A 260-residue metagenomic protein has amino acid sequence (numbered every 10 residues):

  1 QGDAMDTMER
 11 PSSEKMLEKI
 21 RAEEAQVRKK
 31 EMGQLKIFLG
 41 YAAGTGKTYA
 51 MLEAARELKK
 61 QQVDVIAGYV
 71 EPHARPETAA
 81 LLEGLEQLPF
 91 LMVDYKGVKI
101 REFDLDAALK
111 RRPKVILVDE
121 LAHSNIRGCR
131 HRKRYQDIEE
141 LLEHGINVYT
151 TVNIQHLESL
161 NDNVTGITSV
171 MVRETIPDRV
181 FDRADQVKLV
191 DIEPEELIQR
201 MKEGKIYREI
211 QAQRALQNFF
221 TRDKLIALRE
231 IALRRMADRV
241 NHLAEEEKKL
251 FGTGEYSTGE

Functional and structural regions predicted by a protein language model:
M5-F38: Extreme N-terminal, non-catalytic leader segments that precede Walker-type/kinase nucleotide-binding cores
M32-K110: Conserved P-loop
L39-T48, I126-C129, T253-E260: Short, glycine-rich nucleotide/cofactor-binding loops
E57, E71-P76, A122-H123, V148 (+2 more regions): Conserved nucleotide-binding/hydrolysis micro-motifs of P-loop NTPases
D64, R112-V115, H144-T150: Loop/turn-to-beta-strand initiation segments
E120-Y135, S159-D162: Conserved ATPase-coupling elements of RecA-like P-loop NTPase cores
K133-N153: Substrate-engagement module of ASCE P-loop NTPases
P177-D182, Q186-E260: C-terminal accessory "lid"/substrate-recognition subdomains
